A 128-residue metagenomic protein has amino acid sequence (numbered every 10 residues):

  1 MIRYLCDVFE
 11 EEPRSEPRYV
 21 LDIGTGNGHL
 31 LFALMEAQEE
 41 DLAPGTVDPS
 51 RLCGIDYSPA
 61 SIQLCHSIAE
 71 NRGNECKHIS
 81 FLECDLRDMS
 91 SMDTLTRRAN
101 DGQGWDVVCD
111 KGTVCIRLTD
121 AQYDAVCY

Functional and structural regions predicted by a protein language model:
M1-P17, A33: Conserved alpha-helix/loop element of class I SAM-dependent methyltransferases that forms part of the SAM/SAH-binding
D7-V8, V20, S61, D120: Low-complexity, intrinsically disordered short segments enriched for Gly/Pro and polybasic residues
S15-P17, P49-R51, G102-W105: A general structural motif
Y19-M89: Class I SAM-dependent methyltransferase SAM/SAH-binding core
M92-V108: A short acidic, Gly/Pro-enriched loop at the edge of an enzyme's catalytic core that lines a small-molecule cofactor
G112-I116: Short catalytic micro-motifs in class I SAM-dependent methyltransferases
R117-C127: A short, conserved alpha-helix within the catalytic core of class I
